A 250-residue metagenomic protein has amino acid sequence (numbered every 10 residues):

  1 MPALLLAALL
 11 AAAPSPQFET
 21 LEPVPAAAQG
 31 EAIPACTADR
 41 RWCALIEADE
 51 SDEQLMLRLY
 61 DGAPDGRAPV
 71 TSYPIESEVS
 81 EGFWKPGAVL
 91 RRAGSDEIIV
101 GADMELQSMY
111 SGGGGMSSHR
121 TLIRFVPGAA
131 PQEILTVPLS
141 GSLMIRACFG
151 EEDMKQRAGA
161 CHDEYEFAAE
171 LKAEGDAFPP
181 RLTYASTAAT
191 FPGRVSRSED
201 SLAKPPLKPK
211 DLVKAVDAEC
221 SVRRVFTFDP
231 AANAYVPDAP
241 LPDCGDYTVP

Functional and structural regions predicted by a protein language model:
P2-A11: Sec-dependent N-terminal signal peptides
A13-Q29, A35, G113-S118, F125-P250: Acidic, small-residue rich beta-repeat scaffolds with periodic aromatic anchors
A26-D49: Beta-strand-rich domains and repeat architectures in extracellular enzymes and scaffolds, especially beta-propellers
G30-C36, G82-G94, E170-E174: Beta-propeller blade termini
R40-C43, S95-V100, D176-Y184: Entry beta-strands of beta-propeller and related beta-repeat scaffolds
C43-V100, M104-S108: Short N-terminal edge-element motif at the start of the domain
L55-D61, R120-L122, R223-V225: Hydrophobic beta-strand positions in blades of beta-propellers and related beta-sheet-rich domains
A93-V126, P131: Contiguous hydrophobic, core-forming segments of folded domains
